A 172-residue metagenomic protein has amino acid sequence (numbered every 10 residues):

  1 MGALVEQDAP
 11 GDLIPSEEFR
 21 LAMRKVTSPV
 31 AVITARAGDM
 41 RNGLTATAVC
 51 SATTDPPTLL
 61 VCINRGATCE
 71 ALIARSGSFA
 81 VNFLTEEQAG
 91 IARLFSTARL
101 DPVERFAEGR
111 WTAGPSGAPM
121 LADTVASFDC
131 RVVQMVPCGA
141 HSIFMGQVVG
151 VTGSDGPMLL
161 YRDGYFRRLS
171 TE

Functional and structural regions predicted by a protein language model:
M1-E172: Basic, polyanion-binding surface patches
